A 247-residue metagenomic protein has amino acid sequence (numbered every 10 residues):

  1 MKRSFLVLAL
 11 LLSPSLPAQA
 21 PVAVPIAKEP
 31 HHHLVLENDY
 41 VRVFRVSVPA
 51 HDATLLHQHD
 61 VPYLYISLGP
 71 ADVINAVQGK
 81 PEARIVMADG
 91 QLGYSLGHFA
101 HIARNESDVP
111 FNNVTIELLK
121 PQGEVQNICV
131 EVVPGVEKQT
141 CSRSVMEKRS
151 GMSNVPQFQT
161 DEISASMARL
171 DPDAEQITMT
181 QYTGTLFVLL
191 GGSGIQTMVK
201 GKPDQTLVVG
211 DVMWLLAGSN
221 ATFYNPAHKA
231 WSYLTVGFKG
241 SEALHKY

Functional and structural regions predicted by a protein language model:
M1-S4: Positively charged n-region of N-terminal signal peptides that target proteins for export
L6-S15: Bacterial N-terminal signal peptides
Q19-R45, A50-A53, N75-V77, P81-R169 (+3 more regions): A short, N-terminal "cap"/entry segment at the start of jelly-roll beta-barrel domains of the cupin/DSBH fold
D52-T54, D89-R104, A174-Q176, P203 (+1 more regions): Histidine-centered metal-chelating micro-motifs
L55-D60, I66, H101, N105 (+1 more regions): His-enriched metal-coordination microenvironments in redox/metal-binding proteins
D60-Q78, Y182-K200: Glycine- and acidic-residue-biased ligand/ion/polar-headgroup-sensing regions
P81, T197-M198, P203-T206, L216-A217 (+1 more regions): A beta-strand edge to alpha-helix "cap/lid" segment located at domain peripheries
